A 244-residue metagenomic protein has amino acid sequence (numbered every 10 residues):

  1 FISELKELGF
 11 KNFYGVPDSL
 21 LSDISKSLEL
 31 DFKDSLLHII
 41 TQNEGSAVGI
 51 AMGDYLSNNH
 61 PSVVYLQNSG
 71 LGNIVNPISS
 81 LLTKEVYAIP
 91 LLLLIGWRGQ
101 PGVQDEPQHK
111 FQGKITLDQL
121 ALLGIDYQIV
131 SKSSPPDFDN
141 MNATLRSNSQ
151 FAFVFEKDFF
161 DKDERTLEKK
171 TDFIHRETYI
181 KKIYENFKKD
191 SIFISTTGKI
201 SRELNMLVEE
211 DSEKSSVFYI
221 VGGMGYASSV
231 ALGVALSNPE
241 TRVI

Functional and structural regions predicted by a protein language model:
F1-A121, I125-T241: Thiamine diphosphate
